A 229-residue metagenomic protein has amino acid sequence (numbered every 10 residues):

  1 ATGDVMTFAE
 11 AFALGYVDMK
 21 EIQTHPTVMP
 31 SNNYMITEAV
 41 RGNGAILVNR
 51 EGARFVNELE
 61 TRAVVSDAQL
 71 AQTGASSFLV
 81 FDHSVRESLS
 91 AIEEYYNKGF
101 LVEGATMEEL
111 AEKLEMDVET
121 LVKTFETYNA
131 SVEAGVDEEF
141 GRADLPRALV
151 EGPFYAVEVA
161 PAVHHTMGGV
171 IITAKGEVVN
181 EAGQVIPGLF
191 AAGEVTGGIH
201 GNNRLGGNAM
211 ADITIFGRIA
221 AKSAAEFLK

Functional and structural regions predicted by a protein language model:
A1-V28, F216-I219: Glycine-rich loop(s) and the adjacent beta-strand/alpha-helix scaffold that form part
P26, Y34-R62: Phosphate/diphosphate-binding loops
R62-V64, Q69-L70: Extended, low-hydrophobicity, polar/charged segments
L79-D82, L89-A134: N-terminal leader/propeptide and maturation segments of large enzyme subunits in energy/redox metabolism and hydrolases
E94-K98, N203-N208: Short glycine-enriched, charge-decorated loop/helix-capping segments at active-site entrances that position
T120-N203: A glycine-rich dinucleotide-binding beta-alpha-beta segment and adjacent secondary-structure elements that constitute
N208-F216, A220: Glycine-rich, small/acidic residue-mixed loop/short-helix segments
